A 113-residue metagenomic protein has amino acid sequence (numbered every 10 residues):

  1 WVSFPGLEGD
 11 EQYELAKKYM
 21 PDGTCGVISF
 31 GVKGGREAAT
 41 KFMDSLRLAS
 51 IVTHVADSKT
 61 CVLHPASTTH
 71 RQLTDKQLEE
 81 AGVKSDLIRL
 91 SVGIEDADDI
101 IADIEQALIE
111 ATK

Functional and structural regions predicted by a protein language model:
W1-R47, T53-K59, L73-E79, Q106: Conserved small-domain helix->loop->beta segment predominantly found in fold-type I
D44-S45, T60-K113: PLP-dependent enzyme catalytic core of the Aspartate aminotransferase-like
